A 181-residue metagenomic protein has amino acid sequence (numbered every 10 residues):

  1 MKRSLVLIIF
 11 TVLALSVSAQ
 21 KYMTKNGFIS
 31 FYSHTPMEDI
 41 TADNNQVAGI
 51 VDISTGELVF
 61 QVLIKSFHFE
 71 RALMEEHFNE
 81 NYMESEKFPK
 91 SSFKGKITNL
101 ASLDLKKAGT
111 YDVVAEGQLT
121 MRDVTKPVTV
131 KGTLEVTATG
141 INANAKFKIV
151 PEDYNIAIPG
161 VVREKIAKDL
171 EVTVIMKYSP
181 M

Functional and structural regions predicted by a protein language model:
K2-I9: Sec-dependent signal peptide recognition, specifically the positively charged N-region followed immediately by
F10-S18: Hydrophobic h-region of N-terminal signal peptides that target proteins for export in Gram-negative bacteria
Q20-M181: Low-complexity, acidic/polar, glycine-enriched regions of mature
